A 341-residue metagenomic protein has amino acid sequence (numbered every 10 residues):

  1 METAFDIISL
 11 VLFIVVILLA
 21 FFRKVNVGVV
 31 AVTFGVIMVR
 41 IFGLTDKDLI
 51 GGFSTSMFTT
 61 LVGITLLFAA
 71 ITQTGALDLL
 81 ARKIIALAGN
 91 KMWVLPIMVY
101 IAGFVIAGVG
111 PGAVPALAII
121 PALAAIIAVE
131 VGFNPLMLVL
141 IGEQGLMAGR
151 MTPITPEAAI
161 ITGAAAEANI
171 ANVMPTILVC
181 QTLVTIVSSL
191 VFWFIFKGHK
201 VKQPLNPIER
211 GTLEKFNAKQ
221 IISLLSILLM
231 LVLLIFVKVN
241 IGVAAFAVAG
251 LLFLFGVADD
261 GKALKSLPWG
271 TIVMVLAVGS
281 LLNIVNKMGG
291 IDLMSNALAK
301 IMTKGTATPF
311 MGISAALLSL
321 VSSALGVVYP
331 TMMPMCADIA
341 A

Functional and structural regions predicted by a protein language model:
M1-T60, F68, V179-K287: Hydrophobic transmembrane alpha-helices of multi-pass small-molecule transporters
V16-K24, A102-G112, E143-R150, L233-V237 (+2 more regions): Transmembrane alpha-helix interface/packing and boundary motifs in multi-pass membrane proteins, characterized by
G43-F53, L80-A81, I160-V173, V243 (+1 more regions): Membrane-interface helix termini and inter-helical loops of multi-pass transporters
G51, L79-G89, I126-V129, A249 (+3 more regions): Short amphipathic alpha-helical coupling elements at transmembrane boundaries
L61, A69-T74, K91, L95 (+7 more regions): Transmembrane alpha-helical segments of multi-pass membrane transport proteins and ion-pumping complexes
D78-R82, V114-I127, V139-G142, T155-E167 (+2 more regions): Re-entrant/interfacial helical elements at transmembrane boundaries that shape and gate the permeation pathway
N90-A125, L136, I301-A341: Hydrophobic alpha-helical transmembrane segments of multi-pass integral membrane proteins, predominantly secondary
I127-R210: Membrane-core helix-loop-helix motifs of multi-pass transport proteins
